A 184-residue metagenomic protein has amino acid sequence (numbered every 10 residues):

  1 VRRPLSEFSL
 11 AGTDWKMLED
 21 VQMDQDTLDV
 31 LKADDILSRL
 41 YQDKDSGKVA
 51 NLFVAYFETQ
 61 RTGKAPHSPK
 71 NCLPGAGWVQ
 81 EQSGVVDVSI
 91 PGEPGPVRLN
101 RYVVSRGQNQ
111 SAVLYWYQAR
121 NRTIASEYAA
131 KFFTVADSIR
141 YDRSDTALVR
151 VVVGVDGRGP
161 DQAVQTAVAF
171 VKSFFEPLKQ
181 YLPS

Functional and structural regions predicted by a protein language model:
V1-A11: Alpha-helical transmembrane signal-anchor/signal-peptide segments
P4, L28-V30, P91, S138: Residues embedded in well-ordered secondary-structure elements
S9, T13-K16, F175, K179: Short amphipathic alpha-helical segments enriched in leucine
T13, L18-K32, L37-S46, A50: Juxtamembrane extramembrane loops of integral membrane proteins
D35-A169, F174-L182: A cross-kingdom signal targeting lumenal/periplasmic-facing segments of multi-pass membrane and secretory-pathway
